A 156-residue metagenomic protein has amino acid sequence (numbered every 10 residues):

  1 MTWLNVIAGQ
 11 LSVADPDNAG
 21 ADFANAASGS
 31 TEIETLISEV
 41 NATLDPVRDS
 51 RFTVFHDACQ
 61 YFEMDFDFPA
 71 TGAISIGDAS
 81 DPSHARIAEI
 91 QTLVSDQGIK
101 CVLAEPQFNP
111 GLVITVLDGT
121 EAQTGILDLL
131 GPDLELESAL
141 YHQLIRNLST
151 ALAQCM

Functional and structural regions predicted by a protein language model:
M1-M156: Extracytoplasmic metal-acquisition and chelation regions
